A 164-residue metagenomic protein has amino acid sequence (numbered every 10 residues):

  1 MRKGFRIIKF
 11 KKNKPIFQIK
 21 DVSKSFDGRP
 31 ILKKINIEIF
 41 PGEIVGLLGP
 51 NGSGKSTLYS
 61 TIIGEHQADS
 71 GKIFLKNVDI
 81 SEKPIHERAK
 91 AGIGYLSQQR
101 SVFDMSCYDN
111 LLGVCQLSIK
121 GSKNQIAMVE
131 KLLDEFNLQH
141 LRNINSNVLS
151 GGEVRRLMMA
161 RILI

Functional and structural regions predicted by a protein language model:
F17-I19, L32: Conserved structural motif at the start of ABC-family nucleotide-binding domains
D27, V45, K83, D109-N124 (+1 more regions): ABC-type ATPase nucleotide-binding domains, specifically the catalytic core motifs of the NBD
L48-P50: The feature captures the beta-strand-to-loop junction immediately N-terminal to the Walker
I63: Helix-to-loop junction immediately C-terminal to a conserved catalytic motif
G71-D79, A91: Conserved ABC transporter NBD signature motif
K123-L141: Conserved ABC ATPase "signature" region
N145-L149, E153: Conserved ABC ATPase signature
I162-L163: ABC ATPase C-loop
